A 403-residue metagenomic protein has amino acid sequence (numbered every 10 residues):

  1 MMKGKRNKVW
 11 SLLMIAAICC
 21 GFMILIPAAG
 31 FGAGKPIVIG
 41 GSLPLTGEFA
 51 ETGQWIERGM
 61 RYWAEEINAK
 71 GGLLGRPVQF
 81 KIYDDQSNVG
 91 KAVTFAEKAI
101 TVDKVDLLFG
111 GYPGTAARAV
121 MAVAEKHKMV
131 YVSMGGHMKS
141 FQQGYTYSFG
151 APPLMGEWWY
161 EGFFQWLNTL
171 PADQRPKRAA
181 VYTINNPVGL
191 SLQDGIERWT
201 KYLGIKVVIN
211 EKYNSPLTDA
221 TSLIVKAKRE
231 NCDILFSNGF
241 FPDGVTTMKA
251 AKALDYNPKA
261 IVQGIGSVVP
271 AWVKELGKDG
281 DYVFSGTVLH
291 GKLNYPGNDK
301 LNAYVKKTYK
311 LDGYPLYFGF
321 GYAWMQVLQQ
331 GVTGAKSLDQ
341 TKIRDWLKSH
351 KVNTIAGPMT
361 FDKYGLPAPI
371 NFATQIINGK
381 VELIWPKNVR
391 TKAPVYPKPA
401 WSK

Functional and structural regions predicted by a protein language model:
M1-V38, A69, S402-K403: Short, low-complexity disordered leader/linker segments with a strong preference for bacterial N-terminal type II
G34-I37, R58-F80, T169-Q174, K201-G204: Signal peptide-proximal N-terminal region of secreted/periplasmic/extracellular or secretory-lumen proteins
I37-R61, Y83-G90, Y112-P113, Y182-S191 (+3 more regions): Extracytoplasmic "Venus flytrap"
V38, E51-R58, K70-Q143, Y213-A220 (+1 more regions): Beta-alpha junction/loop-to-helix N-cap segments that form part of ligand/metal-binding clefts
G75-V78, L107-G111, R175-V181, D312-G319 (+2 more regions): Surface-exposed patches in mature extracellular/periplasmic domains of secreted proteins
V105-N210, K259-Y282, K292: Extracytoplasmic ligand/sensor domains, especially the bilobed periplasmic-binding protein
P153, M248-Y322, T333, L383-S402: Extracellular/periplasmic periplasmic-binding protein-like sensory domains
K307-P315, V327-W385, R390: Segments of small-molecule ligand-sensing domains
